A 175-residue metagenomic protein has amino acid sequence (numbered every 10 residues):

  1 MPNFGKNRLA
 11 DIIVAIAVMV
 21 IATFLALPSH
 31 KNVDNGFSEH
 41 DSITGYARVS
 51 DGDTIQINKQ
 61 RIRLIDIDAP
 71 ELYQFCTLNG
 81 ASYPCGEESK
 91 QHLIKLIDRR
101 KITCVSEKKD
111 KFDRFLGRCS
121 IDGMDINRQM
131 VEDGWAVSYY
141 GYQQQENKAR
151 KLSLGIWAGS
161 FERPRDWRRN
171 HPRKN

Functional and structural regions predicted by a protein language model:
M1-N175: Small beta-barrel nucleic-acid-binding modules, primarily SNase/OB-fold domains and secondarily Tudor-like barrels
